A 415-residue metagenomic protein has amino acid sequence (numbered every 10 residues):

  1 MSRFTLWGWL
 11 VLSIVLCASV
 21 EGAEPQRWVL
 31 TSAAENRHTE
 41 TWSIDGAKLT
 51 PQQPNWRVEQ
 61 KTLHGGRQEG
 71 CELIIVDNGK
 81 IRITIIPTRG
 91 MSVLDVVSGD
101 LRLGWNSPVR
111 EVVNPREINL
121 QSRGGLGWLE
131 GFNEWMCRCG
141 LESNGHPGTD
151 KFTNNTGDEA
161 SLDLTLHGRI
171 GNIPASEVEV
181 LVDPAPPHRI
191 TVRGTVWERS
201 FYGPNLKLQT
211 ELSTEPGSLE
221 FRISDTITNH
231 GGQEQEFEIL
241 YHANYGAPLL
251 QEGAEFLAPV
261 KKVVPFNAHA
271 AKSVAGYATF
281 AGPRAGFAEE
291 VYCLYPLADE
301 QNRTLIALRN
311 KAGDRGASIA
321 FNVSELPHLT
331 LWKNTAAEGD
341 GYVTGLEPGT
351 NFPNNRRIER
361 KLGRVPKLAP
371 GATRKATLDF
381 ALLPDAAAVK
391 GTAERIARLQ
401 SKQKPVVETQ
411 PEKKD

Functional and structural regions predicted by a protein language model:
M1-L6: Positively charged n-region of N-terminal signal peptides that target proteins for export
W7-C17: Bacterial N-terminal signal peptides
A23-R222, Y245-P283, P296-D415: Surface-exposed acidic/polar loop and edge beta-strand patches at domain peripheries
V97, Q233-L240: Short, hydrophobic/aromatic beta-strand segments
D225-T226, A243: Generic detector of well-ordered alpha-helical packing
I227-G231, N310: Asparagine-centered strand-capping/turn motif at beta-strand->loop junctions
A288-Y292: Solvent-exposed, flexible loop/coil segments flanking beta-strands in beta-rich domains
